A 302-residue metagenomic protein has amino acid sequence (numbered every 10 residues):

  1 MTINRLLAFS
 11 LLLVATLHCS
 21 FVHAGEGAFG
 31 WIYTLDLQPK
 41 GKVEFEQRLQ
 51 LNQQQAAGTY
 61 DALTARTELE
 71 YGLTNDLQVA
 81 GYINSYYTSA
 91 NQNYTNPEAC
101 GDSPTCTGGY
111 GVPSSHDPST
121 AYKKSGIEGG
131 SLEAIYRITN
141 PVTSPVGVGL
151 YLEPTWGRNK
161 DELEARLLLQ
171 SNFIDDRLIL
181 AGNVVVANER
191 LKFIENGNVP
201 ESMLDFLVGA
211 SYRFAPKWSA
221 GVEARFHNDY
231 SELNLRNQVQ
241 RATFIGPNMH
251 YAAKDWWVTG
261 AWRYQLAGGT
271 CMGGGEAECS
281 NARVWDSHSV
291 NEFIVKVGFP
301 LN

Functional and structural regions predicted by a protein language model:
M1-F9: Bacterial N-terminal signal peptides that target proteins for export
A8-H18: Bacterial N-terminal signal peptides
H23-L207, S211-N302: Transmembrane beta-barrel domains of Gram-negative outer membranes and organellar outer membranes
